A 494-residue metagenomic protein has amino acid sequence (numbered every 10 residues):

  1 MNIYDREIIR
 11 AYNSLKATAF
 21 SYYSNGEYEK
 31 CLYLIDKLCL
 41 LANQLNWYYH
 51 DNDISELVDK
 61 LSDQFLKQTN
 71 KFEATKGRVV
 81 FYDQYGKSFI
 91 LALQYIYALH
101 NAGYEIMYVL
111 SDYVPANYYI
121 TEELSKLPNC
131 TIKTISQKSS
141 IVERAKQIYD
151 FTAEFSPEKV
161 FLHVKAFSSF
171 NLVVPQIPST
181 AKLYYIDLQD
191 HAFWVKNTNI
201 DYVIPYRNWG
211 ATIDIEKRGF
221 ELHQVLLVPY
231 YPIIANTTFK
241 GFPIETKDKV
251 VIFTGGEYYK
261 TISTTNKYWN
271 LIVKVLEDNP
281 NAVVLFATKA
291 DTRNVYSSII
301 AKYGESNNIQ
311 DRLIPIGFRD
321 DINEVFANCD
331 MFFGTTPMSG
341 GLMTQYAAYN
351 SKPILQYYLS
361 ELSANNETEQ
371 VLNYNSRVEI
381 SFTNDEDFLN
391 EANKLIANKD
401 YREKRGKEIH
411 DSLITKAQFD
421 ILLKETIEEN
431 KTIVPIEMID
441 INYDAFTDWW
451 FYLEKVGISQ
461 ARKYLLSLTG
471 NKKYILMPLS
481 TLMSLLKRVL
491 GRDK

Functional and structural regions predicted by a protein language model:
M1-G26, E391, A397-K494: C-terminal amphipathic helix plus adjacent low-complexity, charged tail appended to glycosyltransferase catalytic
N2-T131, E154, D493: N-terminal subdomain of nucleotide-sugar transferases
C31-Y48, T198-Q224, I299: A short, active-site helix/loop in glycosyltransferases that binds the activated sugar's phosphate group
V79-Y82, Y149-F167, M331-G334: Short N-terminal targeting/anchoring amphipathic segment
L91-A92, N208-A211, E216-S306, P315: Conserved catalytic-core segment of nucleotide-activated headgroup transferases in glycan assembly
K138-R144, L313-V325, S339: Conserved active-site histidine-acidic residue motif and adjacent donor-binding/catalytic loop of glycosyltransferases
D150, F318-C329, Y349: Short acidic alpha-helix that forms the nucleotide-activated donor recognition element in Leloir-type transferases
M331, T335-I414: Catalytic binding pocket for nucleotide-activated donors in carbohydrate/polymer assembly enzymes
